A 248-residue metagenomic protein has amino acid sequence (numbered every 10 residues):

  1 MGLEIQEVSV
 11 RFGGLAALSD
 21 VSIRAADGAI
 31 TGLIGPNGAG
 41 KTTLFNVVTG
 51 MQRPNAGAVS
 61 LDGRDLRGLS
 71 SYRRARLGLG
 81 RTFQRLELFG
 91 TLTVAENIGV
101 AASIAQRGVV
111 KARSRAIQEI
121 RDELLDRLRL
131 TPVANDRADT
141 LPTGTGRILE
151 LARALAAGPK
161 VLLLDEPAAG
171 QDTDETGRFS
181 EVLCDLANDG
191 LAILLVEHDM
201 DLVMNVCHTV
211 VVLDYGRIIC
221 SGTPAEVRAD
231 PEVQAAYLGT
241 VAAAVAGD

Functional and structural regions predicted by a protein language model:
G2-D248: Glycine-rich phosphate-binding loops of nucleotide-dependent enzymes
